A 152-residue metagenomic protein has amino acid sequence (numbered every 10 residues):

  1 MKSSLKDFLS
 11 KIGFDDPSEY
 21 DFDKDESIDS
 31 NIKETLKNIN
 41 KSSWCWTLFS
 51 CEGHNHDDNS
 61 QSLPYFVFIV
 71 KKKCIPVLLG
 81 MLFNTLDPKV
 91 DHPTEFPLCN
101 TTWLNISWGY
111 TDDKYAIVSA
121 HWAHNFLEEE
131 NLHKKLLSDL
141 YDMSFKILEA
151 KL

Functional and structural regions predicted by a protein language model:
M1-L152: Structured alpha/beta or helical-core interaction and ligand-binding surfaces enriched in interleaved
